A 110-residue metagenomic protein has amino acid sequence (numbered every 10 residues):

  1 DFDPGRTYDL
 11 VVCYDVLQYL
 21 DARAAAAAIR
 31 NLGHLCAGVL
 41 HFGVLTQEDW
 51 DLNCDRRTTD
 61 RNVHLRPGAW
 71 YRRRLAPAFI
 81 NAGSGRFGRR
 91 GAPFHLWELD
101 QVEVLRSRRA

Functional and structural regions predicted by a protein language model:
D1-Y8, L20-A110: Class I (Rossmann-like) S-adenosyl-L-methionine-dependent methyltransferase catalytic domain, capturing the SAM-binding
V12: A conserved beta-strand element that flanks and buttresses the S-adenosyl-L-methionine
D15-Y19: Short catalytic micro-motifs in class I SAM-dependent methyltransferases
